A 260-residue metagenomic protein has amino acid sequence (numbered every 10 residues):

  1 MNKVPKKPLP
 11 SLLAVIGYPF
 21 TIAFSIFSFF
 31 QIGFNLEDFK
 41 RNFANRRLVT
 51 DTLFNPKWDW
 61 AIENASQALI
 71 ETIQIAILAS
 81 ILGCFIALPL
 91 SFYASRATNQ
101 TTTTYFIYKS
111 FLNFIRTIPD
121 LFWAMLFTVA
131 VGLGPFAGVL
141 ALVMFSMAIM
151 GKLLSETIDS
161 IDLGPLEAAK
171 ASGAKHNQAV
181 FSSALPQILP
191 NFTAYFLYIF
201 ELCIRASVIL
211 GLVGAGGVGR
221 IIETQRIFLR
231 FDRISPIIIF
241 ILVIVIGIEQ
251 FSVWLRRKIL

Functional and structural regions predicted by a protein language model:
M1-I81, L88-P89, Y93, T103: N-terminal, non-cleaved signal-anchor transmembrane helix
A14, S235-L260: C-terminal transmembrane helix and the adjacent membrane-cytosol boundary/short C-terminal tail of inner/organellar
W58, I62, S66, I70 (+9 more regions): Alpha-helical membrane-protein architecture signal
S80-L88, F92, R96, L121 (+6 more regions): Hydrophobic positions within alpha-helical transmembrane segments of bacterial inner-membrane proteins
L90-A124, L153-E156: Cytoplasmic-entry segments and transmembrane alpha-helices of multi-pass inner-membrane transporters
L112-S146: Generic hydrophobic transmembrane alpha-helix motif, especially the helices
V129, R205-I241, L260: Glycine-rich helix-loop "coupling/hinge" segments at transmembrane-helix boundaries in multipass transporters
L133-A184, P190-I199, Q250: Membrane-cytosol interface at the C-terminal ends of specific transmembrane alpha-helices in multi-pass membrane
